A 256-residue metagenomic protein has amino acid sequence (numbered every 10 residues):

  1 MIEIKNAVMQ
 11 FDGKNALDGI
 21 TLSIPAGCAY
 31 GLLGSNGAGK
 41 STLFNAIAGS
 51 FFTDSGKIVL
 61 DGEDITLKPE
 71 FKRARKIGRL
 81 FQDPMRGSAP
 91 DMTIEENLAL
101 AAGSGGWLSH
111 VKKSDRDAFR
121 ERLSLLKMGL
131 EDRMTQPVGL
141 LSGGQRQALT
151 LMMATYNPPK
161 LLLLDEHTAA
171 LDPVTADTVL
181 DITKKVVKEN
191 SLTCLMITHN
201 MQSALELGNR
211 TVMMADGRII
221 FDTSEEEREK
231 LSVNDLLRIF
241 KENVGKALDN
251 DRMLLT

Functional and structural regions predicted by a protein language model:
L33-S35: The feature captures the beta-strand-to-loop junction immediately N-terminal to the Walker
A48: Helix-to-loop junction immediately C-terminal to a conserved catalytic motif
G56-E63, F221-T223: Conserved ABC transporter NBD signature motif
D64-G78, R86, P90, L108-K112 (+2 more regions): ABC ATPase NBD coupling module
M92-S104: Q-loop/switch helix immediately C-terminal to the Walker
Y156-K160: A short, proline-enriched helix->beta-strand linker immediately N-terminal to the Walker B motif in ABC-type P-loop
R218-E242: Conserved beta-strand-loop-alpha-helix hinge in the C-terminal portion of ABC ATPase nucleotide-binding domains
